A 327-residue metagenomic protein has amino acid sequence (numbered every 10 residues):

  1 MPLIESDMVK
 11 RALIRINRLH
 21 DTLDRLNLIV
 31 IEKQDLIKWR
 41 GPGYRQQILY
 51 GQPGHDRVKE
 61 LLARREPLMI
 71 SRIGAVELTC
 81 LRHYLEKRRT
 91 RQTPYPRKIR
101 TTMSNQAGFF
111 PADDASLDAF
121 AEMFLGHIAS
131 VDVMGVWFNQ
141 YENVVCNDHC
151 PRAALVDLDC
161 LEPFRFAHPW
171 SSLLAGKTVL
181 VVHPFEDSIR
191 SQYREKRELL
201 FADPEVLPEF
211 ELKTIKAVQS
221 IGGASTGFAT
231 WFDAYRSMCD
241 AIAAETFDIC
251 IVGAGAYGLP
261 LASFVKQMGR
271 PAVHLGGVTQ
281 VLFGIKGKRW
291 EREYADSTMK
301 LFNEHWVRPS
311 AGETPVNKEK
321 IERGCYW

Functional and structural regions predicted by a protein language model:
P2-I4, M8-E209: Electropositive, gly/pro-rich neighborhoods at or near active sites that engage anionic ligands
S71, I215, L275: Hydrophobic residues at beta-strand termini and immediately following loops that shape nucleotide-binding pockets
L117-G126, R236-T246: Short, well-structured alpha-helical segments in soluble
Y141, Q219, T279: Residue-level detector of flexible, active-site-proximal loop/helix-junction positions within diverse enzyme catalytic
N147-A154, K213-S237: Glycine-rich phosphate-binding "P-loop"
W170, T178-G227, K300, V307-W327: Mobile, glycine- and charge-enriched loop segments and immediately flanking short secondary-structure elements within
H183, F247-A262, H274-G276: Glycine-rich anion-binding loop/nest that anchors nucleotide
P260-W327: C-terminal functional extensions of proteins
